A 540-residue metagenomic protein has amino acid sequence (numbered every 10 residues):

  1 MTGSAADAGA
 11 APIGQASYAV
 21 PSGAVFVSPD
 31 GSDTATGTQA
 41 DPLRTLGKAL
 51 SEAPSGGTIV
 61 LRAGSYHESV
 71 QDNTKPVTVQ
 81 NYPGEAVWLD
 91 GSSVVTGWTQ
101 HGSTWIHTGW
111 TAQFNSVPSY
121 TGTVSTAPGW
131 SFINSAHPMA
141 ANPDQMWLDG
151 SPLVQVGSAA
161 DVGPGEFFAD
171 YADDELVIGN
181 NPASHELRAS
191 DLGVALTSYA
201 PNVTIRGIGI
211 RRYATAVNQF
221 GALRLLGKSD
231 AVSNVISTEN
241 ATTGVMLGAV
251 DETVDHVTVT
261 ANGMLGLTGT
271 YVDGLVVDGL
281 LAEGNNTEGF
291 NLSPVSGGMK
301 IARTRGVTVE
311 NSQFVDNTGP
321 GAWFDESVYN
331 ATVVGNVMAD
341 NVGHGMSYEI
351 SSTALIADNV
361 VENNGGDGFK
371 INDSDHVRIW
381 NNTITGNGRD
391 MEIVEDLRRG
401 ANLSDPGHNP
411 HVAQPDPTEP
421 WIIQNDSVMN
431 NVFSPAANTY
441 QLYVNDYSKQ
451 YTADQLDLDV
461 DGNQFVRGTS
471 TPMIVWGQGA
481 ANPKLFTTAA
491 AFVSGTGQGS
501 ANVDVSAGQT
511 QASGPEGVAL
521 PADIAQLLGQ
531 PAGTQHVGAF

Functional and structural regions predicted by a protein language model:
M1-A6, V20, G31, S233 (+4 more regions): Generic signature of intrinsically disordered, low-complexity, basic-rich segments and short cationic peptides
G3-A16, V20-R224, Q414-P415, I422 (+3 more regions): Extracellular polysaccharide-degrading/modifying enzymes targeting complex plant/algal/animal polysaccharides
Y66-T74, T253-V257, Y447-Y451: Acidic, glycine-rich calcium-binding repeat modules characteristic of RTX/beta-roll and related beta-solenoid repeat
S119-G129, Y199-R206, A216-V217, A222-N234 (+3 more regions): Secreted/periplasmic carbohydrate-active enzymes, especially glycoside hydrolases
R211-R224, T242-A249, G263-V518: Glycine- and acidic/polar-rich repeat regions and solenoidal domains
